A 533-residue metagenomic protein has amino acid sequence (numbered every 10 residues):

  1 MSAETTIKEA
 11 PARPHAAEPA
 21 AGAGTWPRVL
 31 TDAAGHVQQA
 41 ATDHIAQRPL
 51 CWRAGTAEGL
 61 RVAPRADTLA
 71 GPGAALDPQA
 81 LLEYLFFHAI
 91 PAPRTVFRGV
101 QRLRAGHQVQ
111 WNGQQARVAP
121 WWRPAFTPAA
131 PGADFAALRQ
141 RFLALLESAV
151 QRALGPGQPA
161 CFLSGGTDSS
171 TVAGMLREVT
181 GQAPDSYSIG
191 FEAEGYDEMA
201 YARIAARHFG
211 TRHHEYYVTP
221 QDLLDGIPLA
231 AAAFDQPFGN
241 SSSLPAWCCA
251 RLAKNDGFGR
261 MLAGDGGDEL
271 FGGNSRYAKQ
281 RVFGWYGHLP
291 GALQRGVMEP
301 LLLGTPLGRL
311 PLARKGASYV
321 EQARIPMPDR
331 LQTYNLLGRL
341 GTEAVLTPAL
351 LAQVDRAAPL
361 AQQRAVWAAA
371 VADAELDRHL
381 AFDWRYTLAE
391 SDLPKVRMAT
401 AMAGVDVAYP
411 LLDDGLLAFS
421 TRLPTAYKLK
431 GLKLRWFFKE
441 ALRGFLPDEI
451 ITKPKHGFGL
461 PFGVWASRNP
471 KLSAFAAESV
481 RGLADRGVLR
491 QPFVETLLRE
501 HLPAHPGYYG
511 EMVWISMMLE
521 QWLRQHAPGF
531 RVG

Functional and structural regions predicted by a protein language model:
M1-A17, A70-G73, G99-V100, R104 (+2 more regions): Adenosyl-5′-phosphate
M1-D235, A246, R260, E449 (+4 more regions): Cysteine-centered catalytic environments shared across enzyme families
V37-Q38, R48-C51, E269-G273, A278 (+1 more regions): Short catalytic/ligand-binding loop motif for oxyanion handling, primarily in non-cytosolic enzymes, centered on
T42, S188, S242, D265-G266 (+1 more regions): Glycine-rich, histidine-containing beta strand-loop boundary motifs that form or position
A137, R141, L145, T167 (+16 more regions): Generic recognition of stable, solvent-exposed alpha-helical segments in well-folded globular domains
P228-A232, N255, R276-K279, W465-S467: Short low-complexity, flexible loop/linker segments enriched in glycine and/or proline with clustered acidic
P237-N240: Acceptor-substrate binding/catalytic loop of class I
C248-R309, A313, D392, V396-L416: Active-site adenylate/phosphate-handling loop in enzymes that bind or generate adenylated species
